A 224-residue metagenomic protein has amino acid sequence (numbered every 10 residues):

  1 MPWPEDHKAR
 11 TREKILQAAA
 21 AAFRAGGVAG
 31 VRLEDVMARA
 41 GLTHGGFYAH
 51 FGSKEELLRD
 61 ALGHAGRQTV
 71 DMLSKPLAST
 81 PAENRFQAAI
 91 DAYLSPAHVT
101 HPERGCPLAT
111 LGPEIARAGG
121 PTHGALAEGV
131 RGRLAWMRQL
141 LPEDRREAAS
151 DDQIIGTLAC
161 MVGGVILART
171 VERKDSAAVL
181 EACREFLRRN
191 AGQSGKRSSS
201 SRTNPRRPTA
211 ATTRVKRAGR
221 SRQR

Functional and structural regions predicted by a protein language model:
P2, A148, K174, A191-R224: Polybasic, lysine-enriched low-complexity intrinsically disordered terminal tails
K14, A22-E56: Helix-turn-helix
Q17, E83-H98, I155, A177 (+2 more regions): Amphipathic alpha-helical segments that line or abut small-molecule/effector binding pockets and mediate allosteric
F51, L58-A65, M72: Alpha-helical DNA-contacting segments of helix-turn-helix folds
D60, S74-G105, E147: Hydrophobic alpha-helical connector segments
R67-V70, K75, Q87, E103-R104 (+2 more regions): Amphipathic alpha-helical packing segments from all-alpha helical-bundle domains
G119-E128, L141-R202: Hydrophobic/aromatic-rich alpha-helical bundle segments in the mid-to-C-terminal region
